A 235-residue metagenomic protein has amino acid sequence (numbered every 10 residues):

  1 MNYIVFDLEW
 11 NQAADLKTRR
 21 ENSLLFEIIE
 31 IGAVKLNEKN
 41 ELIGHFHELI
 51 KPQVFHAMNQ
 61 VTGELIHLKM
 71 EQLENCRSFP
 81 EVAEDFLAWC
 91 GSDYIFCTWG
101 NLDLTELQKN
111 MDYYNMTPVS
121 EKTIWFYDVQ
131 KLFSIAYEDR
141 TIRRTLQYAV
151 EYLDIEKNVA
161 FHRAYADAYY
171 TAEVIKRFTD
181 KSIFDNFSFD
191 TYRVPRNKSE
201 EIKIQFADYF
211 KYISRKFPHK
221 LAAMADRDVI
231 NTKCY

Functional and structural regions predicted by a protein language model:
N2-Q108: Conserved non-catalytic scaffold segment of RNase H-like nuclease domains
F6, Y127, A166: Active-site flanking residues adjacent to catalytic metal/cofactor-binding acidic residues
W10-Q12, K131, Y170: Short, glycine/acidic-enriched loop or turn micro-motifs at the edges of active sites
A57, G63-I66, M70-L73, L132-A166: Active-site-proximal helix-loop-helix substrate-binding element of RNase H-like nuclease domains
K109-N115: A short secondary-structure junction motif
V119-F133: Conserved beta-strand -> loop -> alpha-helix junction used to position metal-binding or nucleic-acid-contacting
R163-I175: Acidic, divalent-metal-coordinating active-site segment for phosphoryl/phosphodiester hydrolysis, typified by short
R177-Y235: Acidic two-metal-ion nuclease catalytic site recognized across multiple nuclease folds, prominently DnaQ/RNase D-T
